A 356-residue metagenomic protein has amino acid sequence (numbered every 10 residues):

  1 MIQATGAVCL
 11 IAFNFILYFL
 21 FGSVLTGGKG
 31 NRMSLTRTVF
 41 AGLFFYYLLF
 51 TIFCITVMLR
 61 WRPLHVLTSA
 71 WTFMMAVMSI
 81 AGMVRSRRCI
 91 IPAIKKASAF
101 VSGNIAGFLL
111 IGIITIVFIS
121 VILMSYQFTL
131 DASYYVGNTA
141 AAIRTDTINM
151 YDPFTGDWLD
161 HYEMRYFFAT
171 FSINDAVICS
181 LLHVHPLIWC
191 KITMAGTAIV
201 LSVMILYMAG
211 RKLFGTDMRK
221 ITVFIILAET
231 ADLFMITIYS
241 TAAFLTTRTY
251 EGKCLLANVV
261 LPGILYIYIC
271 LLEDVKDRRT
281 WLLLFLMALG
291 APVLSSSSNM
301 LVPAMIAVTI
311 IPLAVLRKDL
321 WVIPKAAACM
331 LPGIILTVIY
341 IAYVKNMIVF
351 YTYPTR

Functional and structural regions predicted by a protein language model:
M1-A99, V322-A326, I334-R356: Membrane-embedded, hydrophobic transmembrane alpha-helices
L10-L17, F45-T51, C190-L206, L301-V308: Hydrophobic alpha-helical transmembrane segments
F13-L17, A70-M74, T197, L201 (+1 more regions): Membrane-embedded alpha-helical segments of multi-pass membrane proteins, especially the transmembrane helices
M58, T280-S296: Membrane-interface alpha helices of multi-pass inner-membrane proteins
G103-L130, M330-K345: Transmembrane signal-anchor helices characteristic of membrane glycosylation enzymes that use polyprenol
T115-A231, T241-Y250, V259: Active-site lumenal/periplasmic loops and adjacent helix-entry segments of GT-C-fold, multi-pass membrane
L261-T280: Membrane-interface transmembrane helices that cradle and orient dolichyl/undecaprenyl
V302-M330: Perimembrane helix-loop-helix junctions
